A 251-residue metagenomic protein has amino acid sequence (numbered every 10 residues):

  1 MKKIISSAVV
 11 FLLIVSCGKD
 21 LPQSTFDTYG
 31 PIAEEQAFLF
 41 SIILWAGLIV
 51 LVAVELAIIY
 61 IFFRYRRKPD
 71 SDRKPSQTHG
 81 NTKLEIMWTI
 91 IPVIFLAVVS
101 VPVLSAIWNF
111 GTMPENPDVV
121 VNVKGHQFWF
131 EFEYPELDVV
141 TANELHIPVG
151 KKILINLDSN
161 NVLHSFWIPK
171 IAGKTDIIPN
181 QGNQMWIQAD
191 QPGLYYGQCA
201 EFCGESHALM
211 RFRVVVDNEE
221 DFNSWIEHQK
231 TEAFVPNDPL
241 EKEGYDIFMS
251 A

Functional and structural regions predicted by a protein language model:
M1-V50: Hydrophobic alpha-helical segments
V15, P114-F130: Short extracytoplasmic/periplasmic juxtamembrane "stem" segments immediately C-terminal to an N-terminal membrane anchor
Q23-F38, P69-W88, I168-Q191, S224-E232: Extracytoplasmic beta-sandwich strand-turn segments characteristic of Greek-key/jelly-roll folds
S41-E115: Internal alpha-helical transmembrane segments
E55-S71, P75-T78, T82, I86 (+4 more regions): Histidine- and aromatic-enriched segments that form or immediately flank copper-ligand environments
V119, W129-E131, V140-A142, H146-N218: Membrane-embedded segments
D138-V140, D221-M249: Electrostatic cytochrome c docking/interface patches
Q198, C203, E243, M249-A251: Short pre-active-site segment immediately N-terminal to redox-active cysteine/selenocysteine motifs in thiol-based
